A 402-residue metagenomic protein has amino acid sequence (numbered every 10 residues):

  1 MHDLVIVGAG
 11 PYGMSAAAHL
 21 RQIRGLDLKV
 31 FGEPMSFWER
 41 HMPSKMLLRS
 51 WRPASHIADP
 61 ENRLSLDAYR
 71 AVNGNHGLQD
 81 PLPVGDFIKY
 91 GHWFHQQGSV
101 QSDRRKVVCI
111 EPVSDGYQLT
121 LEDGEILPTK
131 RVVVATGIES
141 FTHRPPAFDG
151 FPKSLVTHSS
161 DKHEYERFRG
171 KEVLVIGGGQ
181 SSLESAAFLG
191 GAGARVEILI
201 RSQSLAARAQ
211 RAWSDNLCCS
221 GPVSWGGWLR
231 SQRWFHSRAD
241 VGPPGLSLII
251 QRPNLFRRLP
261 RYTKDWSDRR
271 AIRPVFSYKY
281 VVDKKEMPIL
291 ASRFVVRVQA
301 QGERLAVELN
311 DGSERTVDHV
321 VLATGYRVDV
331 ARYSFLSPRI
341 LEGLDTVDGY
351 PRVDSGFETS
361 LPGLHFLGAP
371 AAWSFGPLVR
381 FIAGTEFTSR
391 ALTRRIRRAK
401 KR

Functional and structural regions predicted by a protein language model:
M1-M35, Q79-Q180, E184-R402: Flavin (primarily FAD) cofactor-binding/catalytic cores of flavoenzymes
M42-N73, R238-F256: Flavin (FAD/FMN) cofactor-binding and adjacent substrate-gating region of FAD-dependent oxidoreductase domains
